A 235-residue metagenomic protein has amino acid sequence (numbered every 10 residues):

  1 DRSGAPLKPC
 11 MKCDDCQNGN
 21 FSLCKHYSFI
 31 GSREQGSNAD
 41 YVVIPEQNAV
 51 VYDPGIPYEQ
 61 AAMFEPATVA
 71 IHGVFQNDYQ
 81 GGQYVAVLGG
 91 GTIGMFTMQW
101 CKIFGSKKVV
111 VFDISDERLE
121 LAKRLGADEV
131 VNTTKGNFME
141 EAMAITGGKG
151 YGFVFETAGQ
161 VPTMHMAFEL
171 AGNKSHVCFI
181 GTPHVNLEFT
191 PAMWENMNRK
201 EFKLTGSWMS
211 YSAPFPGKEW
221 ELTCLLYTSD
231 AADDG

Functional and structural regions predicted by a protein language model:
A5-L88, M98: NAD(P)H dinucleotide-binding glycine-rich loop of Rossmann-like/cofactor-binding domains, especially the beta1-alpha1
P54-G136, E140: Mid-domain Rossmann-like dinucleotide-binding core that forms the NAD(H)/NADP(H) cofactor-binding site
N132, G148, C178-L187, G235: C-terminal capping/lid region of NAD(P)-dependent oxidoreductase domains
A142-Y151: A short acidic, Gly/Pro-enriched loop at the edge of an enzyme's catalytic core that lines a small-molecule cofactor
F155: N-terminal Rossmann-like NAD(P) cofactor-binding module of classical short-chain dehydrogenase/reductase
P162-L225: Glycine-rich phosphate-binding loop and adjacent beta-alpha segment of Rossmann(oid) nucleotide-cofactor-binding
Y227-A232: Conserved small/polar residues in nucleotide/adenosyl-binding loops
